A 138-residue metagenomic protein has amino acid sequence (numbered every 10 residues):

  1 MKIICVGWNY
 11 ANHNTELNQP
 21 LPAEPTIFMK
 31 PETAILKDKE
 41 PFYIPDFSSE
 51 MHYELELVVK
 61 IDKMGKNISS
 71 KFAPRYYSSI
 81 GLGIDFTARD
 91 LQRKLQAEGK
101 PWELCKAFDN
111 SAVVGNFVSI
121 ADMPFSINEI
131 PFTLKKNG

Functional and structural regions predicted by a protein language model:
M1-G138: Catalytic-core "active-site belt" of small-molecule-metabolizing enzymes, emphasizing His/Asp/Glu-rich regions
